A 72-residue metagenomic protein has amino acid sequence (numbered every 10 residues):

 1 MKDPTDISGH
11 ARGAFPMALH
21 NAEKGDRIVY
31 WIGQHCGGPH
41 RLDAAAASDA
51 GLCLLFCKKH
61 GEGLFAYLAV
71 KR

Functional and structural regions predicted by a protein language model:
M1-G38: Short amphipathic alpha-helical interface segments
R41-R72: Short, compact, well-ordered microdomains
